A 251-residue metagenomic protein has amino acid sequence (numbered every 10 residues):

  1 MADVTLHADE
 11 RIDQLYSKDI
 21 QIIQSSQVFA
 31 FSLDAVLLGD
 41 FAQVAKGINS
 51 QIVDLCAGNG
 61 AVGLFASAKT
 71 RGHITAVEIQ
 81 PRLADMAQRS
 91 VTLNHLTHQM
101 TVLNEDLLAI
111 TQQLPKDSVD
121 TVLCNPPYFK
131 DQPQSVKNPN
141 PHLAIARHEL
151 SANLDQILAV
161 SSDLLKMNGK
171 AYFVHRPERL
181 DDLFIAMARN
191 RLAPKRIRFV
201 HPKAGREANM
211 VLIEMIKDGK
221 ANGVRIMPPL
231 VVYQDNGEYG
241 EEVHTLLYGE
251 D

Functional and structural regions predicted by a protein language model:
D3-K46: Class I SAM-dependent transferase core
I23, T101-L103, K195-R198: General small-molecule cofactor/ligand-binding pocket signal
Q27, L150-A208: Conserved Class I SAM-dependent methyltransferase catalytic core
F29-F31, C56-N59, G205-R206: Short glycine/threonine-rich catalytic loop with a Thr-x-Gly-x-Asp
L38, N125, I157, M215: Residue-level signal for inorganic ion chemistry
F41-S135: Conserved SAM/SAH cofactor-binding pocket of Class I
P126-Q156: Mobile active-site "lid"/loop adjacent to the S-adenosyl-L-methionine
E207-D251: SAM/dcSAM-binding transferase cores
